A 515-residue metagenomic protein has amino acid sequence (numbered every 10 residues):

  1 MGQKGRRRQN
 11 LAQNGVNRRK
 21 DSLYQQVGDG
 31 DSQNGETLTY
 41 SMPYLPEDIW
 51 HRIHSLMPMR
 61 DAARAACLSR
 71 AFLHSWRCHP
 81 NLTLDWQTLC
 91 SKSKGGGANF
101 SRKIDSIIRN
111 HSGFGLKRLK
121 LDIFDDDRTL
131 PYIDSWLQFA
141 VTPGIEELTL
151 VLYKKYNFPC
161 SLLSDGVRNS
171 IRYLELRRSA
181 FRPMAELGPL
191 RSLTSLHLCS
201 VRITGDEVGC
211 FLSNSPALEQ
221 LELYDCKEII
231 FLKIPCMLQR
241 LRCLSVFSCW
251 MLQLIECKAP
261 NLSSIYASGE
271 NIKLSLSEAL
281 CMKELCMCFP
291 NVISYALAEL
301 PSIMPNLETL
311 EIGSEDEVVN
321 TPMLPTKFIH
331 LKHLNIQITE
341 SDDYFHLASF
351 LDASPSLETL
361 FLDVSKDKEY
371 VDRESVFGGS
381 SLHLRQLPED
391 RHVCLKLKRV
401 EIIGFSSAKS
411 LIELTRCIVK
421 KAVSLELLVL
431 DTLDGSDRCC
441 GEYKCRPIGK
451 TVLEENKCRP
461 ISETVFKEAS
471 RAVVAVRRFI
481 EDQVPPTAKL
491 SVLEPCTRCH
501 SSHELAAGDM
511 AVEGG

Functional and structural regions predicted by a protein language model:
M1-Y44, I448, L453-E454, L505-G508 (+1 more regions): CRL adaptor-proximal regions
G2, G28-C236: Leucine-rich repeat
R7, K467-G515: C-terminal helix/juxtamembrane-tail motif
L56, R64, L89-D105, N110 (+13 more regions): Leucine-rich repeat
H79, L116, I145-E147, I171 (+13 more regions): Conserved hydrophobic position(s) of the canonical leucine-rich repeat
I272-S341: Extended repeat-based solenoid scaffolds, especially LRR ectodomains and other repeat-derived architectures
